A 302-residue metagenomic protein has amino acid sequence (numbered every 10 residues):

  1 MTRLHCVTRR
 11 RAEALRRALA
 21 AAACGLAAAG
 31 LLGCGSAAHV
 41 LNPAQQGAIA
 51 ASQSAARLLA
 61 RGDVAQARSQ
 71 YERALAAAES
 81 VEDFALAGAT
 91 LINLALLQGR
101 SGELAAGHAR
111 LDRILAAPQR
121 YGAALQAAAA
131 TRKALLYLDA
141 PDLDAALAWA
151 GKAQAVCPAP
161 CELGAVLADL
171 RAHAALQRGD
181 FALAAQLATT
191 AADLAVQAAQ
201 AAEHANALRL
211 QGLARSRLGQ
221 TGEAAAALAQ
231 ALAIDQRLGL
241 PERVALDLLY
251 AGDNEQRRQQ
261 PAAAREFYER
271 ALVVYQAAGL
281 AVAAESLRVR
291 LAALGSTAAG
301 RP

Functional and structural regions predicted by a protein language model:
L32-A85, A89, N93: N-terminal leader/linker segments that initiate helical-solenoid repeat arrays
H39-N42, S80-D83, Q119-A123, V156-P160 (+3 more regions): Short coil/turn linkers that connect adjacent helices within long alpha-helical scaffolds, especially alpha-solenoid
N42, I49-A50, A89, A128 (+4 more regions): Residue register of alpha-helical TPR repeats
Q46, L86, L125-Q126, L163-G164 (+4 more regions): Structural signature of alpha-solenoid helical repeat junctions
